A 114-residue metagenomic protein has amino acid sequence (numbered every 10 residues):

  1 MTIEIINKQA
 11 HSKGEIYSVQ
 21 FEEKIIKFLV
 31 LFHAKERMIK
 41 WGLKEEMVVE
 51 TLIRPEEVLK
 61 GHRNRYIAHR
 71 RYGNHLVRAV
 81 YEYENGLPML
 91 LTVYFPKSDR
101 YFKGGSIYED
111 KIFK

Functional and structural regions predicted by a protein language model:
M1-K114: Ribonuclease/tRNase effector modules and their secretory precursors
